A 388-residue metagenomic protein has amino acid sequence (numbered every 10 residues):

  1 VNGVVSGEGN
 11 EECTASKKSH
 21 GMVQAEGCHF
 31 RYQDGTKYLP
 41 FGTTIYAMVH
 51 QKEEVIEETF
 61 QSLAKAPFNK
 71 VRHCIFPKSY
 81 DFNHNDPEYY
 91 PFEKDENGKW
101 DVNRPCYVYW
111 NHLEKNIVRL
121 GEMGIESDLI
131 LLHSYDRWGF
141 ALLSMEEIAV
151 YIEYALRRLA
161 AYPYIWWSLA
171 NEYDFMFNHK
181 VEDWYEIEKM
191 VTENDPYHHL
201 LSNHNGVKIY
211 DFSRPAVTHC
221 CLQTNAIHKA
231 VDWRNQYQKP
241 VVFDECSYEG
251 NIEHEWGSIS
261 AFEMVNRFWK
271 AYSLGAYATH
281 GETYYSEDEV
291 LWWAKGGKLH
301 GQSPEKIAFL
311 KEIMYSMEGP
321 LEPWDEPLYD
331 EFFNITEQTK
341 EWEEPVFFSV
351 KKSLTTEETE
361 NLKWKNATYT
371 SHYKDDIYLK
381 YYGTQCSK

Functional and structural regions predicted by a protein language model:
V1-G9: Ligand-binding face of N-terminal immunoglobulin V-set domains in extracellular IgSF glycoproteins
N2, H219, Y378-L379: Generic structural signal for residues positioned in beta-strands
E8-E11, Y382: Contiguous segments within soluble domain cores/interaction surfaces
S16-K229: Active-site mouth of glycoside hydrolases
T36, N251, M264-K388: Aromatic- and carboxylate-lined catalytic core of secreted/periplasmic carbohydrate-active enzymes
V150, Y164, N171-I307: Extracellular glycoside hydrolase catalytic/binding regions
L159, L222, W233-Y237, L362-W364 (+1 more regions): Alpha-helix C-terminal capping segments
